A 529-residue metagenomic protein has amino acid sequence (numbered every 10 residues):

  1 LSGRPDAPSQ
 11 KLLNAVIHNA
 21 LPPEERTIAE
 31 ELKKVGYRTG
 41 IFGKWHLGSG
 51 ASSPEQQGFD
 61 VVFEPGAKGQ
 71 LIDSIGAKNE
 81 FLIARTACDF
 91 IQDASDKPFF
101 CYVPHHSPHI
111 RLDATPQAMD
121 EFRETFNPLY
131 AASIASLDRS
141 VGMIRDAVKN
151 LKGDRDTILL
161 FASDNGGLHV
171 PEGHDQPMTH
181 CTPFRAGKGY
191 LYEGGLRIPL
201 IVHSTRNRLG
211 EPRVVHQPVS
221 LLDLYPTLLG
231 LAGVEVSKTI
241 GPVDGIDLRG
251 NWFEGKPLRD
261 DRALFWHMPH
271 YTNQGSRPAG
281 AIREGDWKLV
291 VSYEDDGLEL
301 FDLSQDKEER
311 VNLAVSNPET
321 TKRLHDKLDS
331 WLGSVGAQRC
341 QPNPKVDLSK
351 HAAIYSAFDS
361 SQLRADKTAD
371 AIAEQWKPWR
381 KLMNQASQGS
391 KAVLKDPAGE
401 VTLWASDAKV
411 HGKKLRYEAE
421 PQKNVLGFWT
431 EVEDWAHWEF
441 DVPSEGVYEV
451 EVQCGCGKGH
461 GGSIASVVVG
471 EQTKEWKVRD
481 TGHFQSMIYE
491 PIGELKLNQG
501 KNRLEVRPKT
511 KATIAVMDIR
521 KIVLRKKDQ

Functional and structural regions predicted by a protein language model:
L1-E294, L298, K307-D326, C340 (+1 more regions): Formylglycine-dependent sulfatase
F100, V447-E449, K501-R503: Short, conserved beta-strand segments of beta-strand-rich sandwich/propeller modules, principally
D175, L224, D296, N312-W435 (+7 more regions): Long, internal low-complexity/basic segments
H437-V447, G493-N498: Extracellular and analogous surface-interaction loops
V442-K458: A short beta-strand element within beta-rich, extracytoplasmic domains of secreted/secretory-pathway proteins
Q472-G500: Extracellular carbohydrate recognition and processing domains and analogous Trp-centered ligand-binding platforms
V506-T513: Short beta-strand-plus-loop segments that form exposed binding edges in beta-rich domains
T513-I522: Edge beta-strands of jelly-roll/beta-sandwich modules across compartments, strongly enriched in secreted/luminal
